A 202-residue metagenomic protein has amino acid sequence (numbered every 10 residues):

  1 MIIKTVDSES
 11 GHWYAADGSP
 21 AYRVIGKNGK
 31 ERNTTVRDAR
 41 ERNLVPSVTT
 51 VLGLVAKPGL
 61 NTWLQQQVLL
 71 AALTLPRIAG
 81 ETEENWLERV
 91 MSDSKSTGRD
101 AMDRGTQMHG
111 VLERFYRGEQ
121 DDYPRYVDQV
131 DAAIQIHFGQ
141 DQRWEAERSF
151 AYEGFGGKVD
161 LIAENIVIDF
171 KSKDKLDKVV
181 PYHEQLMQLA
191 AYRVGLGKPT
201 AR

Functional and structural regions predicted by a protein language model:
M1-G156: Metal-dependent nuclease catalytic cores that hydrolyze phosphodiester bonds in DNA/RNA, characterized by
D141-R202: Mg2+/Mn2+-dependent nuclease catalytic core
